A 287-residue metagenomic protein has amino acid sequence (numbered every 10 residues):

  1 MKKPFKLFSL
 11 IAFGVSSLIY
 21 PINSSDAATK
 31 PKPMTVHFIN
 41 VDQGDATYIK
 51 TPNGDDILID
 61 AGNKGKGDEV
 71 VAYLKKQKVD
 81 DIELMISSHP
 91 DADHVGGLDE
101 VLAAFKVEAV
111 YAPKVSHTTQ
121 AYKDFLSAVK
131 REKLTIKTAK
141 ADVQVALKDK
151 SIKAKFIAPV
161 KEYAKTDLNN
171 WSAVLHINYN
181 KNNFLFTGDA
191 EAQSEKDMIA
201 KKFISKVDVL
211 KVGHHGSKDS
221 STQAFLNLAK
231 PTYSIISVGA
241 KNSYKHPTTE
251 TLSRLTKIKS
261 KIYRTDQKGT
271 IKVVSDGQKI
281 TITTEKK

Functional and structural regions predicted by a protein language model:
K2-L10, S16-K287: Non-globular, low-confidence helical/coil segments that flank catalytic cores
